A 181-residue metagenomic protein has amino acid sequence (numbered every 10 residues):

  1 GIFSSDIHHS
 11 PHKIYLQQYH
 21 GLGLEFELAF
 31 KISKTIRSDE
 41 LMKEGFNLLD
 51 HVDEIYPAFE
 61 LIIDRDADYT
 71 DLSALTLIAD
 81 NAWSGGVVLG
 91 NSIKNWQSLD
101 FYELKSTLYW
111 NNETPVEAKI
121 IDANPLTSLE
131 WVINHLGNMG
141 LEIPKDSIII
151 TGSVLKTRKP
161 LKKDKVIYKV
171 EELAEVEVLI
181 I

Functional and structural regions predicted by a protein language model:
G1-N124, K165, L173-I181: Catalytic-core "active-site belt" of small-molecule-metabolizing enzymes, emphasizing His/Asp/Glu-rich regions
S128-L161: A conserved acidic, glycine/proline-rich C-terminal tail/linker
